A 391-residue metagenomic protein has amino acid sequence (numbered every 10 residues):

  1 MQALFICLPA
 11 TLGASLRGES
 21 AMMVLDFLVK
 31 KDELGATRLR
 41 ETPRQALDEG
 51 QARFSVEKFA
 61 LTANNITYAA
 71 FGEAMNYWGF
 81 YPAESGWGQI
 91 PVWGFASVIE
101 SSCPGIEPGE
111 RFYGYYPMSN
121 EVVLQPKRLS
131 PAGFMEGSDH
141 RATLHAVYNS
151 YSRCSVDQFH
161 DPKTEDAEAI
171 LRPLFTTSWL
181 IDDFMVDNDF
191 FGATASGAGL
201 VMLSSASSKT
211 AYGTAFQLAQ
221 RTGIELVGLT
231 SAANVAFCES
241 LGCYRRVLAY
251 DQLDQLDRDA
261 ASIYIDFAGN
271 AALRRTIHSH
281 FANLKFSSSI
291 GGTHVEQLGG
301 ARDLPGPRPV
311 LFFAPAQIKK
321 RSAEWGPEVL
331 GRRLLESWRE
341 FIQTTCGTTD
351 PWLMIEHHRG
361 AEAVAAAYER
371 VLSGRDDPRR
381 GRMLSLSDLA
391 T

Functional and structural regions predicted by a protein language model:
A3-A21: Short, Lys/Arg-enriched N-terminal segments with co-localized hydrophobic residues within the first ~10-30 amino acids
A21, K319-T391: C-terminal hydrophobic helical "lid"/dimerization subdomain of Rossmann-like NAD(P)H-dependent oxidoreductases
K30-K58, A63: A short N-terminal beta-strand-loop micro-motif at the entrance of redox/enzyme domains
L47-A60, E73-V123, R128: Glycine-rich beta-strand-centered segment in the early N-terminal region that forms part of a ligand/cofactor-binding
Y115-G199: NAD(P)H dinucleotide-binding glycine-rich loop of Rossmann-like/cofactor-binding domains, especially the beta1-alpha1
A211: N-terminal Rossmann-fold NAD(P) dinucleotide-binding loop
A219-R274: Adenosine-nucleotide cofactor-binding segment
T276-T344: Glycine-rich phosphate-binding loop and adjacent beta-alpha segment of Rossmann(oid) nucleotide-cofactor-binding
